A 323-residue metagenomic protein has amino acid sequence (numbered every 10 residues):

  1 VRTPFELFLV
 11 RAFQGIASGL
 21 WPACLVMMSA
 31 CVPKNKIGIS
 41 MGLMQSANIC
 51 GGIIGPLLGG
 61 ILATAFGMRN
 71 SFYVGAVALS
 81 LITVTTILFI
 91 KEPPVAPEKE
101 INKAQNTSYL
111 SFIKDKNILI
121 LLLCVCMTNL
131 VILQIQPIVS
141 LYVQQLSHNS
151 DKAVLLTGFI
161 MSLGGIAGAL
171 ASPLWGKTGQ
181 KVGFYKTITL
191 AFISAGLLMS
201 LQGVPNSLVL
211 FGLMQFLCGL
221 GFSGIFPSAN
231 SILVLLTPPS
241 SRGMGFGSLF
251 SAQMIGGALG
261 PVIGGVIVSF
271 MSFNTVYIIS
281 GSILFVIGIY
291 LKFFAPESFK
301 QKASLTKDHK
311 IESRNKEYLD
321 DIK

Functional and structural regions predicted by a protein language model:
V1, A76, K186-L201, G281: Structural signature of the two symmetry-related core transmembrane helices
V1-V10, G203-M214: Helix-loop junctions at membrane interfaces in 12-TM secondary transporters
V10-N48: Cytoplasmic helix-loop-helix junction between adjacent transmembrane helices in 12-TM secondary transporters
L20-V32, G224-T237: Intracellular juxtamembrane helix-capping segments at the cytosolic ends of symmetry-related transmembrane helices
T86-E100, K292-S304: Helix-loop junctions on the cytosolic side of multi-pass membrane transporters, especially the intracellular loop
P93-L122, K307-K323: Juxtamembrane intracellular "pre-TM" segments in multi-pass secondary transporters
I138-L155: Short amphipathic helix-loop junctions that connect adjacent transmembrane helices in Major Facilitator Superfamily/SLC
A171-G183, V268: Helix-to-loop junctions at the C-terminal end of transmembrane segments in multipass secondary transporters
